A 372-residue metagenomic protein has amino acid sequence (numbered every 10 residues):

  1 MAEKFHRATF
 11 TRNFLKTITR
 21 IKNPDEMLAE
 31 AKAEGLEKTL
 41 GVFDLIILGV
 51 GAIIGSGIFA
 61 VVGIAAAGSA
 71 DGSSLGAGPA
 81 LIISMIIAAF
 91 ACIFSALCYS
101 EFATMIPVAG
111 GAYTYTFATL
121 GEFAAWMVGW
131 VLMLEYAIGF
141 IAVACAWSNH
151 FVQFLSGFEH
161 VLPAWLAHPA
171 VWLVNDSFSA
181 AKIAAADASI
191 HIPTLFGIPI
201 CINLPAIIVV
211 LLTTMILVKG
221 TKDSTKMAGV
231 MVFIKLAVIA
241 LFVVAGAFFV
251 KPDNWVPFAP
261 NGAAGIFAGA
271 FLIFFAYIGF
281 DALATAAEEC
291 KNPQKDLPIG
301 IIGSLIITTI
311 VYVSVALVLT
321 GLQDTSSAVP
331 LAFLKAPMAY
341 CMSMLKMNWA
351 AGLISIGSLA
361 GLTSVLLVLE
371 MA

Functional and structural regions predicted by a protein language model:
M1-G63, A67-G78, I82, C92-I93 (+2 more regions): Membrane-interface "cap" regions at the ends of multi-pass membrane proteins
K22-N23, A29-E37, A70, L81-I82 (+3 more regions): Helix-loop-helix junctions that connect adjacent transmembrane segments in multi-pass membrane transporters
T39, M105, T119, V218 (+1 more regions): Helix-loop interface residues and adjacent transmembrane-helix termini in multi-pass membrane transporters, primarily
L45-G49, I64, I82-A89, L97-E101 (+4 more regions): Hydrophobic alpha-helical transmembrane segments of multi-pass small-molecule transporters/permeases
I58-A180, A186, I307, V311: Extracellular loop-to-transmembrane helix junctions
F59-V62, V108, V131-N149, L272 (+4 more regions): Membrane-helix boundary/coupling elements in multi-pass transport proteins
F94, C98, I138, A142 (+4 more regions): Residue-level signal for alpha-helical transmembrane segments in multi-pass membrane proteins
